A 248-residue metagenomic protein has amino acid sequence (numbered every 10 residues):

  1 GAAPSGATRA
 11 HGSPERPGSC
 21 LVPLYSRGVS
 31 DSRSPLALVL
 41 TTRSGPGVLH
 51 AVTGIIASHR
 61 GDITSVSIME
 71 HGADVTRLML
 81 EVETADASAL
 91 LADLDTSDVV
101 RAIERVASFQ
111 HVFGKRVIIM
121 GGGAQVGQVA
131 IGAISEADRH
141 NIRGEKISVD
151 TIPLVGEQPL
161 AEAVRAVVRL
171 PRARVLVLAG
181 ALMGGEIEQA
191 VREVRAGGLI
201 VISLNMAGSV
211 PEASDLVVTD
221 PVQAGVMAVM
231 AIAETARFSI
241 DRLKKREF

Functional and structural regions predicted by a protein language model:
G1-C20: Compositionally biased, low-complexity flexible segments
G12, G18, S58, T235-S239: Amphipathic, positively biased hydrophobic alpha-helical segments used for protein targeting and membrane insertion
Y25-M120, E136, T151-V155: A conserved regulatory-domain signal marking ACT and ACT-like small-molecule sensing domains and adjacent regulatory
V106-S239, L243: Conserved mixed alpha/beta catalytic, RNA-binding, or beta-rich assembly cores of soluble enzyme, regulatory
R246-F248: CheY-like receiver
